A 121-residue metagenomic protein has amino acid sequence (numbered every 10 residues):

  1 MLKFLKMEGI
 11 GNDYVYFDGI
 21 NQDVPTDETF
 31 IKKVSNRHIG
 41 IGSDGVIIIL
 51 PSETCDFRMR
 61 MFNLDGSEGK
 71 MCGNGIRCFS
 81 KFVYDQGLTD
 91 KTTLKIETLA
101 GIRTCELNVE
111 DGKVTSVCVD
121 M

Functional and structural regions predicted by a protein language model:
M1-K113: A glycine-rich beta-to-alpha transition motif near the start of alpha/beta enzyme domains, typified by
K113-M121: Short, solvent-exposed secondary-structure boundary/capping segments
